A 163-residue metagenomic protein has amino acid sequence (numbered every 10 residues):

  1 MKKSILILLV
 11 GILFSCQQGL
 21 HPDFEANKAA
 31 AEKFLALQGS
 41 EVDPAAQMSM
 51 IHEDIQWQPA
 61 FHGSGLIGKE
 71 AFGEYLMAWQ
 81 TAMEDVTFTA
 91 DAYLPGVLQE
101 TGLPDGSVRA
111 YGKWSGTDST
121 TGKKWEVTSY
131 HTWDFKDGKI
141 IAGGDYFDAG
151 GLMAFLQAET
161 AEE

Functional and structural regions predicted by a protein language model:
S4-L13: Sec-dependent N-terminal signal peptides
C16-E163: C-terminal and inter-domain tail/linker signature
